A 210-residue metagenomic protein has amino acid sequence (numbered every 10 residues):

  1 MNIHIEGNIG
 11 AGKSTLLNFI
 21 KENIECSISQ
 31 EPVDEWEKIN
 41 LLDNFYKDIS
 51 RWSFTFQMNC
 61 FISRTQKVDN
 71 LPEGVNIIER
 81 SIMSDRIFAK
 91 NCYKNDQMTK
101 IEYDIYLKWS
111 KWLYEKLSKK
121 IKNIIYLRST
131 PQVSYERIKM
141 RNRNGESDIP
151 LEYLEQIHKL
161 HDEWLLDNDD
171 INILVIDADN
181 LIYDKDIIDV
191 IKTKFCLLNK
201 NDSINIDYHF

Functional and structural regions predicted by a protein language model:
I5: Hydrophobic anchor at the beta1->P-loop junction of P-loop NTPases
N8: P-loop (Walker A) phosphate-binding loop of NTP-binding proteins
K13: Conserved lysine of the Walker
L16-L17: Post-Walker A alpha-helix
E22-S63: Conserved substrate/cofactor phosphate-moiety recognition/catalytic segment in nucleotide-dependent phosphotransferases
S63-I101, I125: A basic- and aromatic-enriched beta-loop-alpha substructure that forms the phosphate/nucleotide- and DNA/RNA-contacting
F88-K159: A glycine- and Lys/Arg-enriched "phosphate-lid" helix/loop adjacent to the NTP-binding pocket of small-molecule kinases
Y135-F210: NTP-dependent small-molecule kinase module
